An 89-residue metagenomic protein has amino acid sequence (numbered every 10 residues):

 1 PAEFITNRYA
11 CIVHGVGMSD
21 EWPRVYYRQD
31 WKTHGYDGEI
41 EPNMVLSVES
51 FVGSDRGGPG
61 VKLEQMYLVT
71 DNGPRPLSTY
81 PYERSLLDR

Functional and structural regions predicted by a protein language model:
P1-R24, D30: C-terminal structural cap/anchor segments
M18-R89: Charged, cofactor-coupling segments
